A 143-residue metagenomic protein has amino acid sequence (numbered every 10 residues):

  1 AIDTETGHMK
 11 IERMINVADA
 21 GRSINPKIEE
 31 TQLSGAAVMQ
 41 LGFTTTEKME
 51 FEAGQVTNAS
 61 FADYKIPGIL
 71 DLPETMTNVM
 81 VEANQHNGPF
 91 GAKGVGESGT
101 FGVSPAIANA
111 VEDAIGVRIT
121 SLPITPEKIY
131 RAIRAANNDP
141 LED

Functional and structural regions predicted by a protein language model:
A1-D143: Cofactor-binding beta-sheet edge motifs in enzyme active sites
